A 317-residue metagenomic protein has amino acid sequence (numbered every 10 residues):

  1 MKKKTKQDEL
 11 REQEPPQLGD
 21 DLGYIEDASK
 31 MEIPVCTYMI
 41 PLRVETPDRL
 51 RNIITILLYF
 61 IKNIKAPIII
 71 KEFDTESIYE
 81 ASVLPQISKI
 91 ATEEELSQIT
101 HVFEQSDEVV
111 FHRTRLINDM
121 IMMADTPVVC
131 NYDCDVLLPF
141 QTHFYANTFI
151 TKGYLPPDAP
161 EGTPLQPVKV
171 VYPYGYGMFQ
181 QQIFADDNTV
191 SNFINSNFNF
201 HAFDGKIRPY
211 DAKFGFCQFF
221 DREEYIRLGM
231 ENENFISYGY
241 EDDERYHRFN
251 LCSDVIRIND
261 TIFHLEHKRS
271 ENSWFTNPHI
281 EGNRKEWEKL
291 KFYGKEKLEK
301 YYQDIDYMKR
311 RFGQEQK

Functional and structural regions predicted by a protein language model:
K2-G23, M31-I33, R49-N52, A212 (+1 more regions): C-terminal catalytic/acceptor-binding lobe
C36-N52, N63, K71-F73: A conserved hydrophobic helix/loop-capping motif in glycosyltransferases and polysaccharide synthases
L50-L57, E80-Q86, H143-Y145: Well-ordered, non-membrane alpha-helical segments in soluble/globular domains
T55-P67: Short, acidic, metal-binding catalytic loop of nucleotide-sugar glycosyltransferases
K65-I78, V102-S106: Short beta-strand/loop segment that forms part of the nucleotide-sugar
Y79-M123: Active-site-proximal specificity loops/subdomain of glycosyltransferases
I121, P139-E233: Conserved catalytic core of nucleotide-sugar-dependent glycosyltransferases
T126-P139: Short beta-strand-to-loop acidic/aromatic patch adjacent to the donor-nucleotide binding site
